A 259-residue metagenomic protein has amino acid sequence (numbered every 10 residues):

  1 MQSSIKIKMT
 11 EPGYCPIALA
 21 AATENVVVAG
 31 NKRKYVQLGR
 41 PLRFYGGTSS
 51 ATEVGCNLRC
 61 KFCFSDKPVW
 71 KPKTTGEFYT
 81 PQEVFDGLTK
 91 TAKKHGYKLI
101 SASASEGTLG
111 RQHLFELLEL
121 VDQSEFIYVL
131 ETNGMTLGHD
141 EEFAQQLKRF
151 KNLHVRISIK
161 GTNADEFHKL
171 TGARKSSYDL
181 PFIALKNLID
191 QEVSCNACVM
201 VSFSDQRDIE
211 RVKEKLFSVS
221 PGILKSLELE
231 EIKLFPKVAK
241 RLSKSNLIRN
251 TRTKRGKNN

Functional and structural regions predicted by a protein language model:
M1-E53, K61, S65-P72: N-terminal [4Fe-4S]-dependent radical SAM core
M1-I17, I183-N259: Auxiliary Fe-S-binding modules of radical SAM enzymes
T48-T52, S101, C198: Short aromatic/hydrophobic contact patches that present stacked aromatics for nucleic-acid/ligand binding
T52, C56-K61, K151-I157: Short coil-to-beta-strand
C56-N57, P68, K160-A164: Short connector loops/turns at beta-strand edges and beta->alpha or beta->beta junctions
S65-P68, E77, F115, T171-G172: "Short basic amphipathic alpha-helical interaction patches in structured regions
K67-I100: Conserved alpha-helical substructure of the radical SAM core
T89-Y97, A104-E228: Conserved AdoMet/S-adenosylmethionine-binding subsite of the radical SAM
